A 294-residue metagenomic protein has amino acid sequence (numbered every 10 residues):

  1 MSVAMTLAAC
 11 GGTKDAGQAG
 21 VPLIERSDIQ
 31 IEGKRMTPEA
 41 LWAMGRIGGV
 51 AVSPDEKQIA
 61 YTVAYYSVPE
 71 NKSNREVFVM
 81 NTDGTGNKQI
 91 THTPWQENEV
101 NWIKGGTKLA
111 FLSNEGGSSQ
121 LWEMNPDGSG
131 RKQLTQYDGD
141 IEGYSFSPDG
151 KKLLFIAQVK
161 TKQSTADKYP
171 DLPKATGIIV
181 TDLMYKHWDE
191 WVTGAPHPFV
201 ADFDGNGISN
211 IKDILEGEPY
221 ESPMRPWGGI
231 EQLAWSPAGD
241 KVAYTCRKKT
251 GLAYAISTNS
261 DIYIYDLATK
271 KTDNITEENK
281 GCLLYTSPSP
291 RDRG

Functional and structural regions predicted by a protein language model:
A8-A9: C-terminal motif of bacterial Sec signal peptides marking the signal peptidase cleavage site
G17-I24, R75, Q158-E216, T245-K248 (+1 more regions): Predominantly five- to eight-bladed beta-propeller fold
E39-P69, S73: Beta-strand-rich domains and repeat architectures in extracellular enzymes and scaffolds, especially beta-propellers
R46-I47, P94-N98, D138-E142, E218-E221 (+1 more regions): Short coil/turn segments at the loop-to-beta-strand junctions that recur within blades of beta-propeller repeat folds
P54-D55, K104-G105, P148-D149, P237-A238: Residue-level detector of Asp-centered blade-edge/turn motifs that repeat once per structural unit in beta-propeller
N81-T85, N125-S129, F203-N206, D266-K270: Short loop/turn segments that connect beta-strands within beta-propeller blades
Y285-D292: Conserved small/polar residues in nucleotide/adenosyl-binding loops
